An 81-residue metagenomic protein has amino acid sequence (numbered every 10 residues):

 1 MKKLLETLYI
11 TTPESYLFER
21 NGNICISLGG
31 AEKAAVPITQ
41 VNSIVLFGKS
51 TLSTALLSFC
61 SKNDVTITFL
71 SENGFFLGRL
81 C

Functional and structural regions predicted by a protein language model:
M1-C81: N-terminal intrinsically disordered, cationic/polar leader segments that include organellar targeting peptides
